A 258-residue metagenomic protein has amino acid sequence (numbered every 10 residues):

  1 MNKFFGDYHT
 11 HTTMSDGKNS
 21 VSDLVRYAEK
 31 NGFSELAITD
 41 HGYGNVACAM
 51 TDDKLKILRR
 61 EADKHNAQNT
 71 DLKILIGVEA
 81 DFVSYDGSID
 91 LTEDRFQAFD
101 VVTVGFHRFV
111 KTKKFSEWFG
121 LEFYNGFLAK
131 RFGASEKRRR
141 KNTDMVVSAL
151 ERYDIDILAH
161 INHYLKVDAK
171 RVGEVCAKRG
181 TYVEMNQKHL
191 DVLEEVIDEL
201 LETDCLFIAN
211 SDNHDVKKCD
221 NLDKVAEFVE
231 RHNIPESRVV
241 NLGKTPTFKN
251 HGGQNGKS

Functional and structural regions predicted by a protein language model:
M1-T12, V21-D23, L91-D94, V147-I155 (+1 more regions): Charged catalytic cores and adjacent phosphate/nucleic-acid-binding surfaces used for phosphate/nucleic-acid chemistry
H9, A28, D40, I74 (+5 more regions): Divalent metal-coordination and catalytic microenvironments
T10-T13, E35-T39: Ser/Thr-glycine-rich phosphate-binding loops at phosphate-binding pockets of nucleotides, nucleotide cofactors
M14-K18, G44: Short N-terminal binding/cap micro-motifs at the start of the first secondary-structure element
S34-E35, D156: Short acidic/polar active-site loop segments enriched in Thr and Asp
D40-M50: Glycine-rich, proline-tolerant flexible connector loops at the mouths of alpha/beta enzymes
H41-G42, E79, K188, N213: Short, ordered loop/turn segments at secondary-structure junctions
C48-K178, E230, I234, K249-S258: Extended substrate/RNA-proximal surfaces in nucleic-acid metabolism proteins
